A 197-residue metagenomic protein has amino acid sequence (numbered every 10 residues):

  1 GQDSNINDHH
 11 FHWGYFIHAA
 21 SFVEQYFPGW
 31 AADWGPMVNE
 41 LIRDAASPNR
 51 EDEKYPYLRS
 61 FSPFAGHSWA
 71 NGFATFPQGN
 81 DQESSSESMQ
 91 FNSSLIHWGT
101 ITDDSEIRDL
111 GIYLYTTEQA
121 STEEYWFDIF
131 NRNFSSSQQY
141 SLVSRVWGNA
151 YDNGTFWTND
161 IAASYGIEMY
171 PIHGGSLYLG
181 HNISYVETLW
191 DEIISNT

Functional and structural regions predicted by a protein language model:
G1-H10, V38, I42-F73, P77 (+1 more regions): Ser/Thr/Asn(+Pro)-rich, low-complexity disordered segments
H9-E24, E83-H97: Well-ordered alpha-helical segments within folded domains of soluble proteins
W13, A32-W34: Glycan-processing catalytic domains of CAZymes
F22-A32: Zinc-dependent metallopeptidase catalytic helix centered on the HExxH motif and its immediate flanking segment
